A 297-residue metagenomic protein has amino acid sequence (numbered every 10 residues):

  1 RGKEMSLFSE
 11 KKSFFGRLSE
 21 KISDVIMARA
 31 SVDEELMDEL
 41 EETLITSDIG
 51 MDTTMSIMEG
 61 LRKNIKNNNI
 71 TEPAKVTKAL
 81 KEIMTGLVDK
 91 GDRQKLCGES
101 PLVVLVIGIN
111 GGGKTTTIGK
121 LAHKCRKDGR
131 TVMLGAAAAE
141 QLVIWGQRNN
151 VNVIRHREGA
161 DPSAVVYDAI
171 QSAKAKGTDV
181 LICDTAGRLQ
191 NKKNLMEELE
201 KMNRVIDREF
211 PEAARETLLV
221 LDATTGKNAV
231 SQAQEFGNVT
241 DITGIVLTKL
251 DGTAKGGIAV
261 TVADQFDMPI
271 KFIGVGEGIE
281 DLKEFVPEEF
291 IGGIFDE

Functional and structural regions predicted by a protein language model:
R1-E20: N-terminal accessory targeting/assembly segments
G2-K3, K21, M27, G91 (+5 more regions): Residue-level signal for pocket-adjacent positions within structured domains
G2-M5, D33, T248: Generic N-terminal initiation segments characterized by hydrophobic and/or small/turn-forming residues
E10, K21, K75, E289-F290: Exposed alpha-helical structural elements
G16-K174, T178-C183: Primarily NTPase-proximal linker/entry elements flanking Walker-type ATP/GTP-binding cores
Q141, P162-K176, Q190-D296: Conserved catalytic-core segment of NTP-binding enzymes
A186-R188: Short glycine-rich anion-binding loops that position phosphate/pyrophosphate groups of nucleotides and phosphorylated
